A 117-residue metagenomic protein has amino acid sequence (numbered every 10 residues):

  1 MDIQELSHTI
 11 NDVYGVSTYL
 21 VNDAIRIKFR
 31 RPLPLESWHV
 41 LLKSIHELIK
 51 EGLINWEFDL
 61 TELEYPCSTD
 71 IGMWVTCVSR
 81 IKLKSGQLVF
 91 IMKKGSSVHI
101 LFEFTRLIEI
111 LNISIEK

Functional and structural regions predicted by a protein language model:
I3-K43: STAS-typified acidic loop motif
I25, F58, K117: A short acidic, often aromatic-flanked loop/helix-cap motif at beta-alpha or helix-coil junctions that lines enzyme
P32-I110: Amphipathic alpha-helical interaction surfaces in cytosolic regulatory modules
E109-K117: Short acidic-hydrophobic, aromatic-tinged amphipathic segments that line or gate anion-handling sites
